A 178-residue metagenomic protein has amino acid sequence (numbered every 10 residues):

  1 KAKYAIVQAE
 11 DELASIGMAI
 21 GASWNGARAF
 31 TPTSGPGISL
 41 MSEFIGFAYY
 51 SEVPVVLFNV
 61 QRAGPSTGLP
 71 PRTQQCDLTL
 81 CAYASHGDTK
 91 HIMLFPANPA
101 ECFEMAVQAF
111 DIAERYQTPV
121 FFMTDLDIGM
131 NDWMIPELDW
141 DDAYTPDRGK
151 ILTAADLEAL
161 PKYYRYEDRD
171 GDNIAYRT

Functional and structural regions predicted by a protein language model:
K1-C81, M93-A113: Thiamine diphosphate
C81-A82, D141: Glycine-/acidic-rich phosphate or pyrophosphate-binding loops and their flanking alpha/beta elements
A84-G87: Short, flexible turn/loop "capping" segments at secondary-structure junctions
K90: Class I SAM-dependent methyltransferase SAM-binding "motif I" and its flanking Rossmann-like core
M105-T178: Flexible, low-complexity linker and terminal segments
